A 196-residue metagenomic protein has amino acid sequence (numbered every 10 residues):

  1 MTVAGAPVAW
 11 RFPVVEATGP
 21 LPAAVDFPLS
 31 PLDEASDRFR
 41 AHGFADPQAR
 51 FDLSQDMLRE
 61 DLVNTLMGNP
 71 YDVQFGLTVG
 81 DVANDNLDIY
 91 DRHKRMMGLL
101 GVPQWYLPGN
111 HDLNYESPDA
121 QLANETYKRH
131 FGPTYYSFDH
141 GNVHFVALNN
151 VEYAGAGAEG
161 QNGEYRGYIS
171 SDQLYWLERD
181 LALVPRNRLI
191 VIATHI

Functional and structural regions predicted by a protein language model:
G5-W10, V15-D91: N-terminal active-site segment of His-dependent metallophosphoesterases
E16, L87-R186: Extended active-site neighborhood of metal-dependent phosphoesterases/phosphodiesterases
F27, F39-A41, F75, Y127 (+4 more regions): Aromatic-residue hotspot detector
R38-Q48, N142-A156, V191-A193: Active-site-proximal beta-strand elements of phosphoester/diester hydrolases
G76, Q104-Y106, I190: Hydrophobic/aromatic residues located in beta-strands of well-ordered beta-sheets within soluble catalytic
G80, P108, T194-I196: A cross-domain feature marking catalytic cores of carbohydrate-active enzymes and several ubiquitous metabolic/repair
R186-I196: Long, structured stretches of catalytic cores involved in phosphate-ester chemistry, encompassing
